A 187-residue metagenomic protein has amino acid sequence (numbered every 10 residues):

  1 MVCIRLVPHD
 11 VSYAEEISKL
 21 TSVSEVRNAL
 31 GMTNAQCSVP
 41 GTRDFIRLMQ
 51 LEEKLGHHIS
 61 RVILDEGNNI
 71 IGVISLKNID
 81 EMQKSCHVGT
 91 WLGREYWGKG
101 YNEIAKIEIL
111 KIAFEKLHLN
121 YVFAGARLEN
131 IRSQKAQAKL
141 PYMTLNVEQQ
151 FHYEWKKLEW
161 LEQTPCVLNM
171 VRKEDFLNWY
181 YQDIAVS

Functional and structural regions predicted by a protein language model:
M1-E15, K19-E25, L64-S187: Acyl-donor (CoA/ACP) binding surface of acyl/acetyltransferases
R27-L48: Conserved GNAT-fold acetyl-CoA-binding loop/helix
N28-L30, H58, W179: Short, hydrophobic secondary-structure boundary micro-motifs
T33-N34, H58, G125, Y153: Sparse recognition of residues in long alpha-helices and their boundaries
N34-S38, I59, A105, E129: Short, conserved alpha-helical segments within structured domains
L48-M49, I112: A generic secondary-structure signal
M49-V62: A short helix-loop-beta-strand connector motif used in the catalytic cores of GNAT acetyltransferases and, in some
